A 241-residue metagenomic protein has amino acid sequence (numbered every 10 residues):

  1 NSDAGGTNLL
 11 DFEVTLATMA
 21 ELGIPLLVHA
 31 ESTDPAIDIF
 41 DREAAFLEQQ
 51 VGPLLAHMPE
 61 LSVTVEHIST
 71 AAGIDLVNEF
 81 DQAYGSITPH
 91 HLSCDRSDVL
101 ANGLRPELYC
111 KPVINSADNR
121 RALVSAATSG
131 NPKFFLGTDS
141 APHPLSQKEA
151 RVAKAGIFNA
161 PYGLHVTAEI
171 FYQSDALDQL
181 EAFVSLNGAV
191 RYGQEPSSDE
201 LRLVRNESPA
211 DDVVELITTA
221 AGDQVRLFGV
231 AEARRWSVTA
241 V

Functional and structural regions predicted by a protein language model:
S2-L136: Histidine/acidic residue-rich metal-binding segments in metalloenzymes
P25, D34, G137, K154-F158 (+1 more regions): Glycine-centered flexibility motif
T33-L47, A141-A150, D211-G222: Amphipathic, soluble alpha/beta structural segments
A56, S129-P196: His/Asp/Glu-enriched, well-ordered alpha-helical/loop segment that forms or immediately abuts the divalent-metal
T70, H90, A141-H143, S208: Short, glycine-/Ser/Thr-/acidic-enriched flexible segments
L76, D98, L136, E149 (+2 more regions): A generic "cationic amphipathic patch" detector
R96, I114, E149, P196 (+1 more regions): Solvent-exposed, flexible loop/coil residues
L164-V241: Mid-to-C-terminal alpha-helical segments outside catalytic/metal-binding sites
